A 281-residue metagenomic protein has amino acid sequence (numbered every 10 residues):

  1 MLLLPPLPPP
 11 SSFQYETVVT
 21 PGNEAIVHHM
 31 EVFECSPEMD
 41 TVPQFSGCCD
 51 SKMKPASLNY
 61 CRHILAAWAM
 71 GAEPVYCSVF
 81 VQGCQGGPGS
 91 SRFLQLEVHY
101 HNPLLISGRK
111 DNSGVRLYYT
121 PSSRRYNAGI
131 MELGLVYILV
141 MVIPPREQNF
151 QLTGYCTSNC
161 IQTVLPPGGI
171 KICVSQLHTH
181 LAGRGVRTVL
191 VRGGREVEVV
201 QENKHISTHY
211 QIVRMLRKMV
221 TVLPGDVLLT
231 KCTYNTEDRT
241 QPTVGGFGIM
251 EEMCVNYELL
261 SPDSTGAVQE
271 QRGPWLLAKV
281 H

Functional and structural regions predicted by a protein language model:
M1-H281: Beta-strand-centric surfaces of beta-sandwich/beta-rich domains
